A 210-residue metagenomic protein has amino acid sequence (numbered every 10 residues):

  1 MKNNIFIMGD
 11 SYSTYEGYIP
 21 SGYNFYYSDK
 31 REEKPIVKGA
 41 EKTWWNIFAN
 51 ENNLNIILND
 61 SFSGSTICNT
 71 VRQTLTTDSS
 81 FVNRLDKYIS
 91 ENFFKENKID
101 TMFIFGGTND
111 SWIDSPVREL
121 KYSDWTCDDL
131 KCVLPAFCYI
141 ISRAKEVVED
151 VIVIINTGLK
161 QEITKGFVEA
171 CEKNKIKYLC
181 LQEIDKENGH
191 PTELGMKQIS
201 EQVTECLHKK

Functional and structural regions predicted by a protein language model:
N4, Y23-V117, H190: Conserved SGNH/GDSL esterase-like catalytic core that processes O-acyl groups on lipids and polysaccharides
N4-D10: Short, hydrophobic/glycine-enriched beta-strand segments
D10-S11, T108: Active-site metal-binding loops of divalent metal-dependent hydrolases
Y12, S63-T66, D185: Residue-level detector of flexible, active-site-proximal loop/helix-junction positions within diverse enzyme catalytic
Y12-S13, G195: Short active-site segment of divalent metal-dependent hydrolases/proteases that encodes the spacing between
T14-Y18, I67-C68: Short, solvent-exposed loop/turn elements at domain surfaces
S21-Y23, D150: Active-site neighborhood for divalent-cation/phosphate handling
S79-K210: Alpha-helical cap/lid subdomain in secreted, periplasmic, or secretory-pathway luminal O-acyl-processing enzymes
